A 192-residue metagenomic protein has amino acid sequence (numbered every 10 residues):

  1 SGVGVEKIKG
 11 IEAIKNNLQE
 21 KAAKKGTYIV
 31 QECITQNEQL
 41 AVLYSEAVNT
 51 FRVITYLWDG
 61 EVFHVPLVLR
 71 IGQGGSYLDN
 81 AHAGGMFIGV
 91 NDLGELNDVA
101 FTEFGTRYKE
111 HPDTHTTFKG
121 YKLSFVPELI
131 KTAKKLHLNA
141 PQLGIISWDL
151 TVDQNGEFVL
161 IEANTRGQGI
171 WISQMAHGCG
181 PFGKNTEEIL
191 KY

Functional and structural regions predicted by a protein language model:
S1-F51: Active-site nucleotide/adenylate-binding loops and adjacent lid/helix of ATP-dependent enzymes
S1-V5, G75-S76, I170: Short catalytic/ligand-binding loop motif for oxyanion handling, primarily in non-cytosolic enzymes, centered on
V3, E61-V62, F158: Short, mixed charged/polar active-site loops that provide acid/base catalysis or chelate metal/phosphate cofactors
K9-E12, E32-I34, T55-L57, I71 (+2 more regions): Short, flexible loop/turn elements at secondary-structure junctions
I11-K15, Q19, L43-Y44, V48-K131: ATP-dependent carboxylate/phosphate-activation module, predominantly the ATP-grasp catalytic core and closely related
T35-Q39, Y56, L138: Short beta-turn/strand-loop junction motif enriched in small, turn-promoting residues
R107-K134, L138-L143, V152-Y192: C-terminal active-site "lid" helix and adjoining low-complexity regulatory extension at the edge of ATP-using catalytic
